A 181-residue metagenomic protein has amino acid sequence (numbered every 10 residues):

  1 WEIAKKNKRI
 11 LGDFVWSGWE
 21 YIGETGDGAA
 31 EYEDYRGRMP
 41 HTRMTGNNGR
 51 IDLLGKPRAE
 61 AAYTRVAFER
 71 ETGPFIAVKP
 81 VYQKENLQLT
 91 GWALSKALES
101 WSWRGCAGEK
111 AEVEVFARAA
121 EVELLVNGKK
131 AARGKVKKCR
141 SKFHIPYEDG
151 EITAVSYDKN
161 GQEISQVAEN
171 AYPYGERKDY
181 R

Functional and structural regions predicted by a protein language model:
W1-K129, R133-G134, K142-Y147, E151-G161: Extended substrate-binding grooves/exosites of carbohydrate-active enzymes
I76, Y180-R181: Generic structural motif
K137: Charged DNA-binding/catalytic regions of mobile-element recombinases
N160-P173: Edge beta-strands of extracellular beta-sandwich domains
P173-D179: Extracellular interdomain linker/stem segments of modular secreted and single-pass surface proteins
